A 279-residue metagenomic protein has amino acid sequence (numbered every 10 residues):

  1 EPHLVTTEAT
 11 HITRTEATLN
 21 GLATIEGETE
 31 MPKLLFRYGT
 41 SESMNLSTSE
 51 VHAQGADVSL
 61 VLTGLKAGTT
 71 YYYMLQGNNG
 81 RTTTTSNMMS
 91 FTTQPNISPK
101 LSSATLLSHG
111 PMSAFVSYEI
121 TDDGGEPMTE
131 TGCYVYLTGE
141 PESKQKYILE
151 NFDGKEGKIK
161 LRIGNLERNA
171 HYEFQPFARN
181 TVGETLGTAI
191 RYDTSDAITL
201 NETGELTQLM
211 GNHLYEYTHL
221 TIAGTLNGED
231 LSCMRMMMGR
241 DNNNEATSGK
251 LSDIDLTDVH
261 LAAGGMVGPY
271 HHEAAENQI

Functional and structural regions predicted by a protein language model:
E1-S195: Short, surface-exposed linear motifs at loops/turns and structural transition points
T194-I279: Solvent-exposed loop and capping/linker segments of extracellular ligand-binding repeat ectodomains
